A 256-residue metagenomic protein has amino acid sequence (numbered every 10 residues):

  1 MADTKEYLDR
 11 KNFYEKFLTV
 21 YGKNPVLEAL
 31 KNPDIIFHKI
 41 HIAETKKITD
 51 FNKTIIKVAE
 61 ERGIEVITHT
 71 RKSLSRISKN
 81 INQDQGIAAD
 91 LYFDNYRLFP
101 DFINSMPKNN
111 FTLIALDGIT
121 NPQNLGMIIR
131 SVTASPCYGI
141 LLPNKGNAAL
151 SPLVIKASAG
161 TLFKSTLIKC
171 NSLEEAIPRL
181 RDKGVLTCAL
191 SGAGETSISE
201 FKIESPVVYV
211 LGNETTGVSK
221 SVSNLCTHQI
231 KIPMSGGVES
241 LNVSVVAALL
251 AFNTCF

Functional and structural regions predicted by a protein language model:
M1-N104: N-terminal positively charged helical leader segments and presequences
R10, N110-I114, T227-P233: Glycine/charged-rich beta-loop-alpha catalytic/anionic-binding loops adjacent to active sites
E28, I35, I42, I64 (+1 more regions): RNA substrate-binding interface of SAM-dependent RNA methyltransferases
H38, T133-A134, L153-T161, K220-F256: Structured adenosyl-cofactor binding patch, chiefly the S-adenosyl-L-methionine
N52, N147-L153, T216-V222: Short, glycine/polar-rich helix-capping loops at beta-to-alpha or helix-loop-helix junctions that flank or form
K72-I77, N95-R97, L173-I177, T196 (+1 more regions): A short acidic, often aromatic-flanked loop/helix-cap motif at beta-alpha or helix-coil junctions that lines enzyme
I77-Y92, S158-K164, I168, E204-G212: Short basic, glycine-rich beta-strand/loop surfaces that mediate nucleic-acid
C188-S244: Active-site/ligand-binding-proximal alpha/beta "capping" segment
